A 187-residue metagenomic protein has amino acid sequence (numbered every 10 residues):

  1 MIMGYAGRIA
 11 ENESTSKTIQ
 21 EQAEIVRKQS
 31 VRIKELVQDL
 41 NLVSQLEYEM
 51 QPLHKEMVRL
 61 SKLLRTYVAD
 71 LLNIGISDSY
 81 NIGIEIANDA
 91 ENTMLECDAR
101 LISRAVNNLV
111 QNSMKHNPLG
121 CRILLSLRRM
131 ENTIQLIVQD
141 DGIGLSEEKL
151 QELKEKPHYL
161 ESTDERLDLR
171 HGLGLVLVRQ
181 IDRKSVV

Functional and structural regions predicted by a protein language model:
K28-I33: Short alpha-helical segment of the dimerization/phosphotransfer core of two-component systems
Y48-L53, M94-C97: Conserved micro-motifs of the catalytic ATP-binding
H54-A69: A conserved beta-strand-to-alpha-helix junction within the catalytic ATP-binding
I74-I86: Short conserved segments within the C-terminal catalytic ATPase subdomain
S113-M114: Short helix-loop "hinge" at the ATP-lid/N-box region of the Bergerat-fold HATPase_c
G120-N132: Short beta-strand/loop element within the Bergerat-fold HATPase_c
D140: Acidic ATP/Mg2+-coordinating residue in the GHKL
L145-Y159: Short conserved segment of the HATPase_c
